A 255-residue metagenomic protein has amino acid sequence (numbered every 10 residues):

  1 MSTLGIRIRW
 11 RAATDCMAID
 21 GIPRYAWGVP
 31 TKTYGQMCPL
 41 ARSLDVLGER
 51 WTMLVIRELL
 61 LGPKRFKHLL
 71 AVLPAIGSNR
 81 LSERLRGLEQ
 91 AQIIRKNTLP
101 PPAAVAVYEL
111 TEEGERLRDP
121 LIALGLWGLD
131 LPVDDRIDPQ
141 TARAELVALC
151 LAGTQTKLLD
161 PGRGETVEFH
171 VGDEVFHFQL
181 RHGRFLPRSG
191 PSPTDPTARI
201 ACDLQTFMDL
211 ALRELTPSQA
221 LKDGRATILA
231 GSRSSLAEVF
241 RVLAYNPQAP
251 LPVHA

Functional and structural regions predicted by a protein language model:
M1-T31: Short, intrinsically disordered or compositionally biased N-terminal tails of bacterial proteins
C38-G77: N-terminal helix-turn-helix DNA-binding core of bacterial DNA-binding proteins
G48, P100-L124: Basic, amphipathic "hinge/linker" alpha-helix immediately C-terminal to the N-terminal HTH DNA-binding motif
L81-A91: Basic amphipathic alpha-helical segments that dock to polyanions
E113-R184, R233-A255: Acidic, aliphatic-rich amphipathic alpha-helical segments
Q179-R181, R188-P196: Non-DNA-binding regulatory cores of transcription-related proteins, predominantly C-terminal effector-binding
P193-A255: C-terminal interaction segments
